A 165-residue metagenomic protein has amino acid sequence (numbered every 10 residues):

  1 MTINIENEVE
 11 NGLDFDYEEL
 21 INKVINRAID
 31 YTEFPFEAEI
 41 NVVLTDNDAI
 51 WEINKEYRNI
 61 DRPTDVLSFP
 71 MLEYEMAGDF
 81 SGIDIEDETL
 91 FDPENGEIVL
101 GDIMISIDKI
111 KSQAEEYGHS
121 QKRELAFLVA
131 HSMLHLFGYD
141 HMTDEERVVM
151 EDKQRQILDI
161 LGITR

Functional and structural regions predicted by a protein language model:
M1-A126, F137-R165: An acidic/histidine-cluster motif and surrounding catalytic segment that typifies divalent-metal-assisted enzyme active
V129: A glycine-rich beta-strand to alpha-helix segment that forms a phosphate/ribose-binding loop at ligand/cofactor sites
